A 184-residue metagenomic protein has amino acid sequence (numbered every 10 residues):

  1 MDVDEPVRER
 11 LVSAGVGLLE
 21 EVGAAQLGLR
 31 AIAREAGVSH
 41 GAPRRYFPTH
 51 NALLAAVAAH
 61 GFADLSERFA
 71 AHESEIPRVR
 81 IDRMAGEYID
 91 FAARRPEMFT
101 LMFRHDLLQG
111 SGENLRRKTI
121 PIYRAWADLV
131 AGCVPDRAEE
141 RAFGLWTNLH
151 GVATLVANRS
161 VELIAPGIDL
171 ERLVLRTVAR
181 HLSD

Functional and structural regions predicted by a protein language model:
M1-V3, S183-D184: Actinobacteria-biased recognition of intrinsically disordered, low-complexity terminal regions
D4, R8, L29, N51 (+8 more regions): Short, structured helix-loop boundary elements
E5-V16, E20, A25-Q26, G37 (+5 more regions): An amphipathic alpha-helix adjacent to DNA-recognition modules
L27-R34, P43: Append "Primarily bacterial transcriptional regulators
A70-M98, P121-Y123, A142-L145: Hydrophobic alpha-helical connector segments
A93-G110, T154-E162: Amphipathic alpha-helical segments used for helix-helix packing
Q109-P135, E139-G144, I168-R180: Amphipathic alpha-helical packing segments from all-alpha helical-bundle domains
T147-I164, R180-D184: Amphipathic C-terminal alpha-helical segment
